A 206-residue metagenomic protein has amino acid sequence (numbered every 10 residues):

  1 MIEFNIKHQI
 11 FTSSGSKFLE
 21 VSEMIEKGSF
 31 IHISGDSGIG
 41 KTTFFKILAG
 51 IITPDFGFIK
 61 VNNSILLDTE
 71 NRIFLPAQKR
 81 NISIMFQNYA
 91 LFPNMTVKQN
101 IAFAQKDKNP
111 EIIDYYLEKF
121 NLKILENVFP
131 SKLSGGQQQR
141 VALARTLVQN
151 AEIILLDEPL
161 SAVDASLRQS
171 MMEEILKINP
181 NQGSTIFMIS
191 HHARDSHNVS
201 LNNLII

Functional and structural regions predicted by a protein language model:
S64-T69, P110-E126, L176-K177: Conserved ABC ATPase "signature" region
L66-I84: ABC ATPase NBD coupling module
F129-L133, Q137-Q139: Conserved ABC ATPase signature
L143: Hydrophobic anchor residue at the start of the ABC signature
V148-E152: A short, proline-enriched helix->beta-strand linker immediately N-terminal to the Walker B motif in ABC-type P-loop
I154-E158: Catalytic Walker B motif of ABC-type/P-loop ATPase nucleotide-binding domains
G183-S190: Conserved H-loop
